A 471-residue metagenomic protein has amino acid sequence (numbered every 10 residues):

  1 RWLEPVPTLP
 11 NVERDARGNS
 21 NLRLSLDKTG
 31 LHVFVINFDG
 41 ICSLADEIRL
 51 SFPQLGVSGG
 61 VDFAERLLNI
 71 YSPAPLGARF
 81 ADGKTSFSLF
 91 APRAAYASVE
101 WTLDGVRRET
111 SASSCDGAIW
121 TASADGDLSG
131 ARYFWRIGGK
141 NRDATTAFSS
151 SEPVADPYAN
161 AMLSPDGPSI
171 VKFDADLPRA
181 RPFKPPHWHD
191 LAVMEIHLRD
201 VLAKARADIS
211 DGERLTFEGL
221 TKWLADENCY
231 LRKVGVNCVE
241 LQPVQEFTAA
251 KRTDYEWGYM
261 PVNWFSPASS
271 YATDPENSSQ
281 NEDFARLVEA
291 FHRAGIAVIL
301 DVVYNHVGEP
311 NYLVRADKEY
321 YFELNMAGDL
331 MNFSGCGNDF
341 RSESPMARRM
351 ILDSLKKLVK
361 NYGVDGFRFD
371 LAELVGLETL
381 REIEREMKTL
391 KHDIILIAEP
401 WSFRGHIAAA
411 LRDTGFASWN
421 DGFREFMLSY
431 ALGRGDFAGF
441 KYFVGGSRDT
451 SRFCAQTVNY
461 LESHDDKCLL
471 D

Functional and structural regions predicted by a protein language model:
R1-S43, W101-D104: Immunoglobulin-like IPT/TIG beta-sandwich domains and homologous Ig-like subdomains
L26-K84, R107-E109, S114-E195, V201-G212 (+1 more regions): The feature marks proteins involved in alpha-glucan
F90-Y96: Short proline/glycine-enriched turn/loop motifs at strand-loop junctions of beta-rich domains
A97-V99, Y133: Short beta-strand elements bearing conserved aromatic residues within extracellular beta-rich modules
A159-I170, E384-D471: Conserved alpha/beta catalytic core and glycan-binding cleft of carbohydrate-active enzymes
K184-W188, H197-Y362, A372, T379-M387 (+2 more regions): Substrate-binding/active-site clefts of carbohydrate-active enzymes
